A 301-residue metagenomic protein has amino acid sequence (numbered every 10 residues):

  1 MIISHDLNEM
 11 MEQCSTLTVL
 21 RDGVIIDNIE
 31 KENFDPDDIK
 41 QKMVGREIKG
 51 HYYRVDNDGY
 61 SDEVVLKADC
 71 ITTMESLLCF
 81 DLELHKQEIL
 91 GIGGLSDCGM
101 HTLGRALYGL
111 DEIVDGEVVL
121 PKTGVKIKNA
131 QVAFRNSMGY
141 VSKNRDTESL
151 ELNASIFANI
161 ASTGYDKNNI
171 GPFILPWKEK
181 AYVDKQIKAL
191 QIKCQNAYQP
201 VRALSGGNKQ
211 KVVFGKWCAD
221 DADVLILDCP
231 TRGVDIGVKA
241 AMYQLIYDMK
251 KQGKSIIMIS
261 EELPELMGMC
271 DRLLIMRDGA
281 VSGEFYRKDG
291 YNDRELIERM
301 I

Functional and structural regions predicted by a protein language model:
M1-I301: Glycine-rich phosphate-binding loops of nucleotide-dependent enzymes
